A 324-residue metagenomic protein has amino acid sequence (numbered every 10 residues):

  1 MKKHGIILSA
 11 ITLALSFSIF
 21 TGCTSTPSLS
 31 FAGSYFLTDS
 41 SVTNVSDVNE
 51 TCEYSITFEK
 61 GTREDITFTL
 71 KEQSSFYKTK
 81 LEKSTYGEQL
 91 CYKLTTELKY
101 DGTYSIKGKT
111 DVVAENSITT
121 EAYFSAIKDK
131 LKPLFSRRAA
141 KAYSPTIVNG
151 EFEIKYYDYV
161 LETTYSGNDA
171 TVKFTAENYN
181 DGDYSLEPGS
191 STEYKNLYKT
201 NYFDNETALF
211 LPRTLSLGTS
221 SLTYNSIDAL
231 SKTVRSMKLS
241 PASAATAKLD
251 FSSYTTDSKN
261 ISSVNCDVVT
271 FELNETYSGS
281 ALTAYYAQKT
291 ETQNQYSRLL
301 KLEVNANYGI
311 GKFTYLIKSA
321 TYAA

Functional and structural regions predicted by a protein language model:
M1, T24-T26: Small disulfide-bonded, cysteine-rich extracellular recognition modules and tandem repeats
M1-A10: Bacterial N-terminal signal peptides that target proteins for export
G5, S40, V112, K130 (+3 more regions): Short linear motifs in intrinsically disordered/low-complexity regions
T12-F17: Core hydrophobic alpha-helical transmembrane segments of single-pass membrane proteins
I19-G22: C-terminal motif of bacterial Sec signal peptides marking the signal peptidase cleavage site
T26-Y156, S220-A324: Acidic, serine/threonine-rich low-complexity disordered tracts
S144-A242: Acidic, serine/threonine- and glycine-rich low-complexity intrinsically disordered segments that serve as flexible
